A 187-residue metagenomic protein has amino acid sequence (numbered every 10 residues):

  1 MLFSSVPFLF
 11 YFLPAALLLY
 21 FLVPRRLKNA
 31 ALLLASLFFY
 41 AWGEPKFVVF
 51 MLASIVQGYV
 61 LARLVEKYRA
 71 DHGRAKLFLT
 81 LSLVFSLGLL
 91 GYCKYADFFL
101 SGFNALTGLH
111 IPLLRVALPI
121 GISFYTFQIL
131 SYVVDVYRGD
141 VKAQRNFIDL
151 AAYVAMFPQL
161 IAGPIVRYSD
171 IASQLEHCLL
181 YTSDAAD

Functional and structural regions predicted by a protein language model:
M1-S183, D187: Membrane-embedded transmembrane alpha-helical bundles that form the catalytic cores of multi-pass lipid-modifying
